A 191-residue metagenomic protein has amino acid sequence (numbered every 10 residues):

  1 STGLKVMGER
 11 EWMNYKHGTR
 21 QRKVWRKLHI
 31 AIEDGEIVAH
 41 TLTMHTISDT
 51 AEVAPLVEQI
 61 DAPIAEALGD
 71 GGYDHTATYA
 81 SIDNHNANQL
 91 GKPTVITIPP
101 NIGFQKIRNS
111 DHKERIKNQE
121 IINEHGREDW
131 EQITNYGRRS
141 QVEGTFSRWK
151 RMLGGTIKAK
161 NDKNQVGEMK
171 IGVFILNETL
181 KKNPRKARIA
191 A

Functional and structural regions predicted by a protein language model:
S1-N84, N88-K92, K150, V173 (+2 more regions): Polybasic low-complexity intrinsically disordered regions
I37, I96-P100, K181, R185: Proline-rich low-complexity regions
A62-P63, G91, R115, E120-I121 (+3 more regions): Short, intrinsically disordered/low-complexity patches at protein termini and at juxtamembrane boundaries
Y73-K150: Helix-centered, glycine/charged polyanion-binding patches within enzymatic domains that contact phosphate-containing
E128-A191: Basic, amphipathic alpha-helical segments enriched in Lys/Arg and hydrophobic/aromatic residues
